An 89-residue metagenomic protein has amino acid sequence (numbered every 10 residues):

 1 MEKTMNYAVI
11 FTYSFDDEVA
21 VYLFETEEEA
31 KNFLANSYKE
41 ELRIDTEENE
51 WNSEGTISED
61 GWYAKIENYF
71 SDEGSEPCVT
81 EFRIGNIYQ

Functional and structural regions predicted by a protein language model:
M1-E2, E27: Compositionally biased, low-complexity segments enriched in small residues
E2-A20: Short aromatic-glycine-(Arg/Gly/Cys) micro-motifs in beta-strand/loop hairpins
A8-I10, V21-F24, A30, L34 (+1 more regions): Hydrophobic beta-strand residues in large extracellular and virion-surface proteins
S14, E25-T46: A short, charged, amphipathic alpha-helix used as a generic interaction element across diverse proteins
S37-Q89: Short, mixed-charge low-complexity intrinsically disordered segments
